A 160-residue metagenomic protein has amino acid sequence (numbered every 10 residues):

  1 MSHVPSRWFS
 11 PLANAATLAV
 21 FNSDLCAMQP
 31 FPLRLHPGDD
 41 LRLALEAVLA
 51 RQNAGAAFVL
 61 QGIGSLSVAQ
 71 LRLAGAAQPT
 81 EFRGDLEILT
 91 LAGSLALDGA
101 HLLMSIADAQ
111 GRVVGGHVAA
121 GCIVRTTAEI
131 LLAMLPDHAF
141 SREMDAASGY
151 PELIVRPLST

Functional and structural regions predicted by a protein language model:
W8-N14, L18-H101, D108-T160: N-terminal intrinsically disordered, cationic/polar leader segments that include organellar targeting peptides
